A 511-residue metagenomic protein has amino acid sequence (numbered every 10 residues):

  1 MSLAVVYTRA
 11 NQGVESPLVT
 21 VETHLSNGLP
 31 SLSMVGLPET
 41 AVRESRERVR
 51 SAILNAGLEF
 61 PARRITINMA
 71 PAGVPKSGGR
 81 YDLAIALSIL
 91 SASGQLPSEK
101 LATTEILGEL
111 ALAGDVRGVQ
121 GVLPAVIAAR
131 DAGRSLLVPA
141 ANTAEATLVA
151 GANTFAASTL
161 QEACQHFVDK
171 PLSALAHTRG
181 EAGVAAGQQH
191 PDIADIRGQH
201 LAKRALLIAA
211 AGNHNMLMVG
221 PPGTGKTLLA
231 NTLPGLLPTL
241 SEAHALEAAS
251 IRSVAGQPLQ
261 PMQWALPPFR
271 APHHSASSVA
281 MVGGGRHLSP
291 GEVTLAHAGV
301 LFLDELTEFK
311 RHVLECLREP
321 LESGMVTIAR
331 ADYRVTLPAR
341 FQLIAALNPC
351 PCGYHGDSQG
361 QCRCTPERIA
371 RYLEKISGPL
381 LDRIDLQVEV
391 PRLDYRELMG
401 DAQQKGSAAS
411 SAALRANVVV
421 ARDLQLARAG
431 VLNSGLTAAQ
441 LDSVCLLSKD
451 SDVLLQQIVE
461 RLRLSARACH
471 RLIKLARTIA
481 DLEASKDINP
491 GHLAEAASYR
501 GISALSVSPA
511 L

Functional and structural regions predicted by a protein language model:
M1-L217, P221-T227, A329, A468-C469 (+1 more regions): Peripheral, non-AAA+ core regions of ATP-driven protein-machinery
S26, G57-F60, P97-E99, A129-D131 (+9 more regions): Conserved catalytic network of the ASCE P-loop NTPase/AAA+ motor domain
V35-R46, P61, N68-G78, L288 (+1 more regions): Basic, amphipathic alpha-helical bundle interface domains used for macromolecular binding and assembly
R48, A52, I85, P124-A128 (+9 more regions): Alpha-helical scaffold elements adjacent to nucleotide-binding pockets in ATP/GTP-utilizing enzyme cores
P171-I208, G212, L240-V293: P-loop NTPase nucleotide-binding/switch module
M218-Q257, S323: Walker A/P-loop
A298, D304-E305, C316: Walker B catalytic acidic pair
